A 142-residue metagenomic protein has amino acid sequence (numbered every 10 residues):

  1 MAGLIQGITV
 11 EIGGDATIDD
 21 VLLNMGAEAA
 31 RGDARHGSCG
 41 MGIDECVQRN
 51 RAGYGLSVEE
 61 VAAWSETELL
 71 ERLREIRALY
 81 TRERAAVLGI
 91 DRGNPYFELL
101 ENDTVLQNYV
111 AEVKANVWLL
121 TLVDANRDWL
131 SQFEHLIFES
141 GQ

Functional and structural regions predicted by a protein language model:
M1-Q142: Non-transmembrane, aqueous-exposed alpha-helical and coiled segments at domain scale
